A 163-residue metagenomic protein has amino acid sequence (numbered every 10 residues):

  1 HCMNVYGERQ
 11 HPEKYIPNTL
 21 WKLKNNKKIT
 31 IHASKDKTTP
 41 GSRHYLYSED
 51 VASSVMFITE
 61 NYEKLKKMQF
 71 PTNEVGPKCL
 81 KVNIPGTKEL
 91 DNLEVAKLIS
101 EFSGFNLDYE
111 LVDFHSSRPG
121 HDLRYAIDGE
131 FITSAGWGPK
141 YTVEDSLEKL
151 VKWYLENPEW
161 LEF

Functional and structural regions predicted by a protein language model:
H1, L20-N25: Active-site Tyr-X1-5-Lys
H1-Y15, P40-S42: Flexible, glycine-rich beta-alpha linker
P12-L20, I99: A glycine/serine/threonine-rich, flexible loop-to-helix segment that serves as the NAD(P) cofactor-binding "lid"
L23-F163: C-terminal substrate-binding subdomain of Rossmann-fold SDR/epimerase-dehydratase oxidoreductases
